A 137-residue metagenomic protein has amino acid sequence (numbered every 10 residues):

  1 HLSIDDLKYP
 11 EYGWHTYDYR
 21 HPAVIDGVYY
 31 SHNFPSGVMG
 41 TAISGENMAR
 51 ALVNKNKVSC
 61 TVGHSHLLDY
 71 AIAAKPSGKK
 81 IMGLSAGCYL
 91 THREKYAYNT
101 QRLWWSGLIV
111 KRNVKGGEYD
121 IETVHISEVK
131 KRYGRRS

Functional and structural regions predicted by a protein language model:
H1-T16: Active-site neighborhood of divalent metal-dependent phosphoester bond hydrolases
R20-P22: Gly/Pro-rich turn-and-neighbor structural signature
V28-E122: Conserved beta-sheet core of the metallophosphoesterase superfamily
N113-S137: A short C-terminal boundary segment appended to hydrolase-like catalytic domains
